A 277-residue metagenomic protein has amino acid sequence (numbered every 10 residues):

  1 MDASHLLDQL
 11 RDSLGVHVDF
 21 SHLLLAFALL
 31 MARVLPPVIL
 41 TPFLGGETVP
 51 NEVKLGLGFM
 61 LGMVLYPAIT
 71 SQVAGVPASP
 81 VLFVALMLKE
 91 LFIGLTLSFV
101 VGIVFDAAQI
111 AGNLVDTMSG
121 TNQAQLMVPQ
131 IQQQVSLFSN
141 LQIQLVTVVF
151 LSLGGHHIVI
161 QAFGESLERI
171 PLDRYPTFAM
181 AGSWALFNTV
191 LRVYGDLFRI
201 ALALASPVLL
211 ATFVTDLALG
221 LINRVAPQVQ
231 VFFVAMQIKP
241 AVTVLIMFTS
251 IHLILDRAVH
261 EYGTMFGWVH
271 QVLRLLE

Functional and structural regions predicted by a protein language model:
M1-E277: Hydrophobic alpha-helical segments and their helix-loop boundaries in membrane and membrane-proximal proteins
